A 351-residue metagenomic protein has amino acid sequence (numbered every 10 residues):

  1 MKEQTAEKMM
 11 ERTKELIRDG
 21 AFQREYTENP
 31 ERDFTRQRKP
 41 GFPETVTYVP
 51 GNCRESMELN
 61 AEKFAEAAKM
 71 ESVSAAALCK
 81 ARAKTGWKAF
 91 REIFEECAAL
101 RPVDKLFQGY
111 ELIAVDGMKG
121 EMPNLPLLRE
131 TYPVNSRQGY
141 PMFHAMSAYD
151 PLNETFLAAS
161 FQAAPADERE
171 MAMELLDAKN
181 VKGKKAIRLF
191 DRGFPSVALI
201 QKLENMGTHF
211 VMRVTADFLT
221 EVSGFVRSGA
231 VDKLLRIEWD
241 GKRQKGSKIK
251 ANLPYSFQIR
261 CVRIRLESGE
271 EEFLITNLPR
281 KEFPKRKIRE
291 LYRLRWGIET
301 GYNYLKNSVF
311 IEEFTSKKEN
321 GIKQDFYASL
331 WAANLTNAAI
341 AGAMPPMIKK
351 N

Functional and structural regions predicted by a protein language model:
M1-E55, K63, S72-V73, A77-T85 (+5 more regions): Single, function-defining residue in the core of a domain
N60-A67: Short alpha-helical "recognition helix" segments of helix-turn-helix
K88-P102: Short Lys/Arg-enriched helix C-cap and helix-to-coil transition segments that create basic nucleic-acid-contact patches
E111-I113: Conserved beta-strand elements of the Class I
R129-E130: Short secondary-structure boundary/capping segments
P133-V134: Extracellular beta-strand-rich solenoid/capping regions of secreted or surface-exposed proteins that bind or remodel
